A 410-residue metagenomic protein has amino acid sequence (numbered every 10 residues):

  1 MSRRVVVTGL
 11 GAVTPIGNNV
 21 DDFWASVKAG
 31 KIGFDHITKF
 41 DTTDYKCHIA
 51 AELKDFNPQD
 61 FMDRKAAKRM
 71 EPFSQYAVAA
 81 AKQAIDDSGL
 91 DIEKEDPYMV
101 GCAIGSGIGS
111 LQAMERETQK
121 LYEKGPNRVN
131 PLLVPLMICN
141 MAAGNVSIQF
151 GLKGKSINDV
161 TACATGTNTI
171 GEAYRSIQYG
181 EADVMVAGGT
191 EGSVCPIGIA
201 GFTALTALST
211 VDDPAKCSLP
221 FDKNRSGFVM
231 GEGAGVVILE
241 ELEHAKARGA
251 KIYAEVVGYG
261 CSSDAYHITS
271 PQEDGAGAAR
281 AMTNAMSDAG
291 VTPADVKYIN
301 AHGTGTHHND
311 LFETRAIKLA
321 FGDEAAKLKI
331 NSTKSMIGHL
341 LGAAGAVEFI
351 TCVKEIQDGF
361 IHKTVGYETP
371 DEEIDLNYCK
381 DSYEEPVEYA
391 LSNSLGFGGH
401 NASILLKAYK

Functional and structural regions predicted by a protein language model:
M1-A66, E243-E255, I350-T364, K407-K410: ACP-dependent fatty acid/polyketide chain-elongation machinery
M1-V7, I92-P97, A289-D295, A326 (+1 more regions): Flexible, low-complexity linker/loop segments at domain and module junctions
R4-T8, D35, D213-A289, Y298: Condensing-enzyme catalytic core mediating Claisen C-C bond formation in acyl metabolism
V7, D22, K28-T161, T190-I199 (+1 more regions): Conserved beta-ketoacyl condensing-enzyme motif
T43-E52, G109-A113, G192-S218, G260-R280 (+3 more regions): Active-site-adjacent elements of ketosynthase-type condensing enzymes
A77-L90, C139-A143, S147-E191, V229-A250 (+2 more regions): Active-site-proximal alpha-helical scaffold in enzymes
A84-D96, A245-G249, M282-Y298, A320-E324: Phosphate/pyrophosphate-binding loops at sites that engage ATP/ADP/AMP, CoA/4′-phosphopantetheine, polyphosphate
E123-N130, G171, R175, E191-A247 (+2 more regions): Glycine-/small-residue-rich "gating" segment that lines the acyl/pantetheine channel and substrate pocket
